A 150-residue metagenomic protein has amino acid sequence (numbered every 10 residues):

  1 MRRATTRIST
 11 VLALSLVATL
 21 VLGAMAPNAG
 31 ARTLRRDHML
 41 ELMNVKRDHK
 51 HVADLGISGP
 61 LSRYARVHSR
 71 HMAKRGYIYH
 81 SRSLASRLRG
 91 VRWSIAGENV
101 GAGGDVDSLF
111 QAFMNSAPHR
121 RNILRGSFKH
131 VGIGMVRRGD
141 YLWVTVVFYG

Functional and structural regions predicted by a protein language model:
R3, I8, T19, G23-G150: Functional surface patches built around histidine and acidic residues
